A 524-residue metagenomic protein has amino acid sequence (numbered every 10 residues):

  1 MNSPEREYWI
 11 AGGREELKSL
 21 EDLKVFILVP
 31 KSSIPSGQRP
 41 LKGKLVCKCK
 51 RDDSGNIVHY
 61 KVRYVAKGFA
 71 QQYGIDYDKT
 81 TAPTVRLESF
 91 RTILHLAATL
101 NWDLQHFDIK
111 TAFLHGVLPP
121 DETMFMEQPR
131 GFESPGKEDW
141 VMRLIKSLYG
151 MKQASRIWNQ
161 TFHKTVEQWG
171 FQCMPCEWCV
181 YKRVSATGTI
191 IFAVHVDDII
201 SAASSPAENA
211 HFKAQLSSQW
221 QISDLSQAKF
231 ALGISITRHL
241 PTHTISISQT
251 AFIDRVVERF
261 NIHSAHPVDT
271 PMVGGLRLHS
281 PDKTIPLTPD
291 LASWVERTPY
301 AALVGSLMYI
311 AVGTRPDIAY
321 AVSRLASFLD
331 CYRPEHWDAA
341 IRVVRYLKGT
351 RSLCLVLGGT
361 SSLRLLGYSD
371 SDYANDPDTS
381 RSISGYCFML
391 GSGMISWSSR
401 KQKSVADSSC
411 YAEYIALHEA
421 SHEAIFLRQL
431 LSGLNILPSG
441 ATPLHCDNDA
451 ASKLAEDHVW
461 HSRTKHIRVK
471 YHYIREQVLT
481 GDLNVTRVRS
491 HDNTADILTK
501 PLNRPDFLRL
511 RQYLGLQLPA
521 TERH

Functional and structural regions predicted by a protein language model:
M1-L148, K152-P175, V180, R259 (+1 more regions): Chromodomain-type histone methyl-lysine reader module
G13, L20, L45, G55 (+27 more regions): Mobile genetic element proteins and their domesticated derivatives, centered on retroelements and DNA transposons
K50, L114-Q128, Y149-Q153, R183-Q219 (+3 more regions): Catalytic palm subdomain of template-directed nucleic-acid polymerases, centered on the conserved carboxylate motif
V62-Q71, L307, G367-C410: RNase H-like nuclease fold core
L94, L225-C354, R489, I497-T499: C-terminal reverse transcriptase regions that engage the nucleic-acid substrate
D108-A112, R143-M151, C173-A203, L216 (+7 more regions): Catalytic palm active-site di-aspartate
T161-V196, I200, E208-A210, Q219-A228 (+4 more regions): Active-site palm subdomain of RNA-directed nucleic acid polymerases
F230, S235, F328, R364 (+1 more regions): RNase H-like nuclease module associated with reverse transcription
